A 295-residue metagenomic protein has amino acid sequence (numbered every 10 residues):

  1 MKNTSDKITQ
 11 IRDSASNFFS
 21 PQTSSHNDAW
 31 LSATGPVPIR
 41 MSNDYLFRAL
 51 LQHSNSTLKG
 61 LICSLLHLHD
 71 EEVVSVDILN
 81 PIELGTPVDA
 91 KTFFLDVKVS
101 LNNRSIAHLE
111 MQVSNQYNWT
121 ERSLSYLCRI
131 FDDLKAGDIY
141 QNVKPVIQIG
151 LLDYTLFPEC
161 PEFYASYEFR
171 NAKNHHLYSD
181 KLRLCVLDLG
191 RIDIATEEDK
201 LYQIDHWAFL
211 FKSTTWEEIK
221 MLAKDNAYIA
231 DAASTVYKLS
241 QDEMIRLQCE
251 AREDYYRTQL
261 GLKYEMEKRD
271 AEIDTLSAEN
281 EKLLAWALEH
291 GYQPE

Functional and structural regions predicted by a protein language model:
M1-R183: Accessory alpha/beta interaction modules
K2-N3, T9-G35, A107-Q112, F209-E295: Short, charged alpha-helical interaction segments and adjacent helix-coil junctions
N43-L50, L189-D193, E218-I219: Short hinge/gating elements
H53, T57, D199-Y202, A227-D231: Generic recognition of short, well-ordered alpha-helical interface segments
T57, L68-V73, L156-E159, A195 (+3 more regions): Short helix-capping/linker segments at secondary-structure and domain boundaries
L134-I139, H175, D193-T196, E218-L222: Short helix-to-loop capping/linker segments positioned immediately adjacent to catalytic or ligand/cofactor-binding
C160, A165-E197, Y202-H206, S213-T214: A short, charged helix-loop
